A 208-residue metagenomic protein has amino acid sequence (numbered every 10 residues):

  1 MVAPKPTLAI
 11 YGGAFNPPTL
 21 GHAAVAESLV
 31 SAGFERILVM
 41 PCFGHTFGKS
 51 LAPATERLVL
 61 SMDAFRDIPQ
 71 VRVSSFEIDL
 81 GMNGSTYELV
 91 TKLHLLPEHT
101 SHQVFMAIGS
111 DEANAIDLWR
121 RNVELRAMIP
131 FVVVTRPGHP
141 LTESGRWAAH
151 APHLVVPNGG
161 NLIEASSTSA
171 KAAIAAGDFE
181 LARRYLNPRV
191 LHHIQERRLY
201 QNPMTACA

Functional and structural regions predicted by a protein language model:
M1-A208: Nucleotidyltransferase catalytic core that binds NTPs
